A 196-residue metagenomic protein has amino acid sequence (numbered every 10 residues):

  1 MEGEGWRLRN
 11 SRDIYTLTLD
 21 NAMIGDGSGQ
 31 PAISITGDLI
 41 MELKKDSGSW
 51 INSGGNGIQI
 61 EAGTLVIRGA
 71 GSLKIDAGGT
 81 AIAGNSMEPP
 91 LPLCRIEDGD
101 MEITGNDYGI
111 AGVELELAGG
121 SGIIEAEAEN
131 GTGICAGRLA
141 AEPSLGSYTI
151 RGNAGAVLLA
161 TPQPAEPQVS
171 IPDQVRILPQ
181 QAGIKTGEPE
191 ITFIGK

Functional and structural regions predicted by a protein language model:
M1-K196: A composition-driven surface/loop motif
